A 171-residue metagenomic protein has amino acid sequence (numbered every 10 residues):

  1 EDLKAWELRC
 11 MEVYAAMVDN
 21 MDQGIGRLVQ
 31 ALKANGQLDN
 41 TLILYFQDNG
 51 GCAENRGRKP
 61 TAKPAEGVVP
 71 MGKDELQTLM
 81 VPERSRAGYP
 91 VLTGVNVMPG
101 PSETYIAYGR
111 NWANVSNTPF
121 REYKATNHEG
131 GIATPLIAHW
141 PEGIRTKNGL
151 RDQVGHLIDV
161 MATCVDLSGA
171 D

Functional and structural regions predicted by a protein language model:
E1-E12, F46-G67, I144: Active-site His/acidic residue clusters
E1-M21, L38-N40, N127: Anion-binding catalytic surfaces of enzymes that hydrolyze or transfer phosphate/sulfate esters
A5-L8, V29-Q30, M71-D171: Substrate-binding rim/cap in mid-to-C-terminal beta-strand-loop elements of soluble/periplasmic
N20-G57, V91-M98, N114: Metal-dependent active-site segment of extracytoplasmic phospho-/sulfohydrolases and closely related
V29-Q30, T41, A53-P70, K147-N148 (+1 more regions): Short, solvent-exposed loop/turn and secondary-structure capping segments
